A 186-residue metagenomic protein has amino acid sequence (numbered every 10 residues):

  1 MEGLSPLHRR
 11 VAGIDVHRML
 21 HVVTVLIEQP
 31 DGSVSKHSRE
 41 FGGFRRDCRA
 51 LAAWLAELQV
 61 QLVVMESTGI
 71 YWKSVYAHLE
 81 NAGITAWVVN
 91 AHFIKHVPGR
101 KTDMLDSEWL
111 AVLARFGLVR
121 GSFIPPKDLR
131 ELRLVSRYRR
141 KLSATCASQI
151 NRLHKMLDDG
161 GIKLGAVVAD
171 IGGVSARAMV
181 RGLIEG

Functional and structural regions predicted by a protein language model:
M1-G186: A detector of single, family-specific signature residues that are central to catalytic or substrate-handling motifs
